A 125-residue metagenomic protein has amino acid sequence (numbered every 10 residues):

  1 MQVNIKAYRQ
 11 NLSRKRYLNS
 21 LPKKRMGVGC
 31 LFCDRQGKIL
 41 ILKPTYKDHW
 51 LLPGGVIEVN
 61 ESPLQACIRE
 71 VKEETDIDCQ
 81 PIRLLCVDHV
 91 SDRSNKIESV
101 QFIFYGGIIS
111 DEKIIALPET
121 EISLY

Functional and structural regions predicted by a protein language model:
M1-G29: Acidic, metal-coordinating catalytic segment for phosphate/diphosphate chemistry, firing primarily on the Nudix
K24, D48, E98-V100: Residue-level preference for beta-strand/loop junctions
G29, K38, L124: Conserved beta-strand and immediately adjacent loop positions that scaffold enzyme active sites
L31, I41, I103-Y105: Conserved hydrophobic/aromatic beta-strand scaffold that supports enzyme active sites
D34-E73: Conserved Nudix-box catalytic region and its N-terminal flanking loop in Nudix hydrolases and closely related
H49-W50, D88-D92: Short, solvent-exposed loop/turn segments at secondary-structure junctions
I57-Q80, V90-Y125: Unchanged
I82-C86: Conserved S-adenosyl-L-methionine
